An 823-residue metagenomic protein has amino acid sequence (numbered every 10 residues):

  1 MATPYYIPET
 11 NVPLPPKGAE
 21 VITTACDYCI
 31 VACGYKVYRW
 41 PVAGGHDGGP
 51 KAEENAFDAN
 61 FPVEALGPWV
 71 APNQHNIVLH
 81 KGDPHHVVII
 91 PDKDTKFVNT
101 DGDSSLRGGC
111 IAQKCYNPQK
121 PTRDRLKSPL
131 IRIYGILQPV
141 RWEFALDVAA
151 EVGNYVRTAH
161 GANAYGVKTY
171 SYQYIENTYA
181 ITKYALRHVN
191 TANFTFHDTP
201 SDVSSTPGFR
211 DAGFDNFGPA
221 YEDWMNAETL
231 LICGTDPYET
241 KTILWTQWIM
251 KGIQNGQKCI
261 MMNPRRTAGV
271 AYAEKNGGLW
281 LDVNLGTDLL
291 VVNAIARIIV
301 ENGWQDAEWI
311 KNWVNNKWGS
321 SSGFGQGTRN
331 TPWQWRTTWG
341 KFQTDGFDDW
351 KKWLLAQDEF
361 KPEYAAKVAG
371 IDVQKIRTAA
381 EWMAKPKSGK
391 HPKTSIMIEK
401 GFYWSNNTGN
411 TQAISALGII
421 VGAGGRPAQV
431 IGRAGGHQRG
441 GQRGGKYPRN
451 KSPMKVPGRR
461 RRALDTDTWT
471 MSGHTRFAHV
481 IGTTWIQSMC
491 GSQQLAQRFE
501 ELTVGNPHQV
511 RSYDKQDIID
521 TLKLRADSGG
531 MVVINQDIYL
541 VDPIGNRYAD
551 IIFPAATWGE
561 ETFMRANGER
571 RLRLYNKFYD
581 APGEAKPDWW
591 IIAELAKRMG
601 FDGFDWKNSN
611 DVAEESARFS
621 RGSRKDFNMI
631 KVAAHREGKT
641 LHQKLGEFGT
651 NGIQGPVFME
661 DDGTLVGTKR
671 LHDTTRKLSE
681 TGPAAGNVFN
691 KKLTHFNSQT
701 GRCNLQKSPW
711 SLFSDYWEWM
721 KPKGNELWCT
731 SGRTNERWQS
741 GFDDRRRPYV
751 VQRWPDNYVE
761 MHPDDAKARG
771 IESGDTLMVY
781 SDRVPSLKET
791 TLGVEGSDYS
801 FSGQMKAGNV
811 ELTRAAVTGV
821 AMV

Functional and structural regions predicted by a protein language model:
M1-Q305, N316, D345, E363 (+9 more regions): N-terminal export/assembly segments and adjacent metallocofactor-ligating motifs of anaerobic energy-metabolism
T10-N11, K17, V21-A25, P41-D47 (+7 more regions): A cross-kingdom feature strongest in bacterial/archaeal respiratory oxidoreductases
W40, V148, V152-V156, K183-T191 (+19 more regions): Generic, well-ordered alpha-helical scaffold segments in large soluble proteins
H46-G48, F194, W304-I310, K375-R377 (+12 more regions): Acidic/polar loop patches that form or flank catalytic/metal-binding clefts of enzymes that bind anionic ligands
I133, C233, K275-G277, Q343-F347 (+3 more regions): Flexible glycine/proline-enriched surface loops and loop-helix/loop-strand junctions
W142-Y165, A220-T229, W353-Q357, R377-S395 (+1 more regions): Glycine-rich phosphate/diphosphate-binding loops that line cofactor/substrate pockets in enzymes
V270-G389: Long, well-ordered, tryptophan-enriched scaffold segments
Q357, E363, A379-H474, T562 (+1 more regions): A glycine-rich, hydrophobic/aromatic-adjacent loop/helix-cap motif
